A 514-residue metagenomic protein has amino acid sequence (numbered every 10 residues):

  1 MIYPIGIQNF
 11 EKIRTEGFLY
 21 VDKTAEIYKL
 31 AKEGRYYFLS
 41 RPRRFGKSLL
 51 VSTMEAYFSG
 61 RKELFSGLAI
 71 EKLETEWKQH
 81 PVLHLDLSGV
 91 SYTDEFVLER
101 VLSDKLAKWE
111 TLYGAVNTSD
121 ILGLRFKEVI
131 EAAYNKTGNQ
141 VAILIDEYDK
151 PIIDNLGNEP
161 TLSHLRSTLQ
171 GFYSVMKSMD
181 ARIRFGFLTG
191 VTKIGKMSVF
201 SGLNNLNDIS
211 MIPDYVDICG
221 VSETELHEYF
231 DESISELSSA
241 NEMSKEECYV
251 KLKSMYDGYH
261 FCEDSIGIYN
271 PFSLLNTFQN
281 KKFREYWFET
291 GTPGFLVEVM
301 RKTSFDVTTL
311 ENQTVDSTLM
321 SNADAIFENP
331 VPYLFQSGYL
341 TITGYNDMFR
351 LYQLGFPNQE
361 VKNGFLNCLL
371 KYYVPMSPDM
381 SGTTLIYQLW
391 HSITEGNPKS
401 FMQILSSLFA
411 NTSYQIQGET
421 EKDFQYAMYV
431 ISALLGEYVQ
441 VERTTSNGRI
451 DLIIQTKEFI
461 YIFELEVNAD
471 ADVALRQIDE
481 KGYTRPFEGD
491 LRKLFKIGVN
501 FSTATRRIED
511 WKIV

Functional and structural regions predicted by a protein language model:
M1-T420, L435: Phosphate-binding site recognition
A133-T137, V430-K457: Active-site metal-binding core of divalent-cation-utilizing nuclease and nuclease-like domains
A142, F459-Y461, F495: Structural motif
L162-S167, V467-T484: Mg2+/Mn2+-dependent nuclease catalytic core
F172-M179, P332-L340, Y429-L434, Q477-I497: Metal-dependent nuclease catalytic cores in nucleic-acid-processing enzymes, especially RNase H-like/related
M428, L452-V467, K481: Conserved catalytic cores of phosphodiester-cleaving nucleases, focusing on short active-site segments
P486, D490-V514: Domain-level recognition of nuclease-like catalytic cores that cleave nucleotide substrates
